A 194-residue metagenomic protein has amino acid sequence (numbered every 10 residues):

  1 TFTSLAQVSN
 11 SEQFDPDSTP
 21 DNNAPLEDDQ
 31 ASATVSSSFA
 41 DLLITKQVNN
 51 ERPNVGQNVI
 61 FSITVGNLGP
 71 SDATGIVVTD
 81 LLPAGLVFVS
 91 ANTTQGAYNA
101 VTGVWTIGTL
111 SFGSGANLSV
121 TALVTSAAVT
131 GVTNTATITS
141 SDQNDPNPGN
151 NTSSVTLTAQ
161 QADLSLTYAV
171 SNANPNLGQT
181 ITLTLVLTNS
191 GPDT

Functional and structural regions predicted by a protein language model:
T1-T194: Exported/extracytosolic protein signature
